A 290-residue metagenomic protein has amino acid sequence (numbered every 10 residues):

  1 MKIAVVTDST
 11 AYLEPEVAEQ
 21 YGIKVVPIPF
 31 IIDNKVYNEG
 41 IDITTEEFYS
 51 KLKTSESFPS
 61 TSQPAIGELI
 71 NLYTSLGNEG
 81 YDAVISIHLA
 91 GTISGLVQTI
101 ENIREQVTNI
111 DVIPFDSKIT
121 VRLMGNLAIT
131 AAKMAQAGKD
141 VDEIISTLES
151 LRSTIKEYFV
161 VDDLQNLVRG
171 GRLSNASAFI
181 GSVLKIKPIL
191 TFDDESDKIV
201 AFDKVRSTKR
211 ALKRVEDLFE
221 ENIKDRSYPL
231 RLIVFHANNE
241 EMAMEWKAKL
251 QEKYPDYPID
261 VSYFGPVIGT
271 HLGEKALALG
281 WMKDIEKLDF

Functional and structural regions predicted by a protein language model:
K2-A4, R231: Residues that mark the start of a beta-strand
A4-Q63: N-terminal glycine-rich anion-binding loop in soluble enzyme alpha/beta folds
V6-T7, S86-A90, D116: Short beta-strand segments
T10-K24, P29, T92, L96-I113 (+1 more regions): Mixed-charge interfacial surface used for oligomerization/domain docking and macromolecular partner engagement
S62-Y73: Glycine-rich, highly charged phosphate/nucleotide-binding loops
Q63, D116-K118: Short beta->alpha junction loops
Y81-D82: Short, high-confidence coil segments that cap the C-terminus of an alpha-helix and link into the following beta-strand
